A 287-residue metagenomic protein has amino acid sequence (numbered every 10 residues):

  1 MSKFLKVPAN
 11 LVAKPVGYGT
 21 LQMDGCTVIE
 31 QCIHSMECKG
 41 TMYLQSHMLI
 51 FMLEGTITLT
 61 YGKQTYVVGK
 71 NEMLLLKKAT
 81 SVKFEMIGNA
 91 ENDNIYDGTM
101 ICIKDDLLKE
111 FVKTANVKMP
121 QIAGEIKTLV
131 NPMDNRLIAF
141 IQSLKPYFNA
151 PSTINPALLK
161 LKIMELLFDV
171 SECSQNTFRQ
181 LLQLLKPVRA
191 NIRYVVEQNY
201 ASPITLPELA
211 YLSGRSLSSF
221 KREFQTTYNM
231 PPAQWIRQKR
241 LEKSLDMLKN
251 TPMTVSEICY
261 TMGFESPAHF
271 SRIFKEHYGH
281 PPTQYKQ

Functional and structural regions predicted by a protein language model:
M1-Q22, A150: A short, N-terminal "cap"/entry segment at the start of jelly-roll beta-barrel domains of the cupin/DSBH fold
L21-Q121: N-terminal regulatory/effector-sensing and dimerization cores that precede helix-turn-helix DNA-binding domains
C38, A115-Q142: Aromatic/histidine-rich interaction motifs
M48-F51, L107, R136, F140-S143 (+2 more regions): Amphipathic, well-ordered alpha-helical segments in soluble domains
G55, N71, F220, S244 (+1 more regions): Short hydrophobic/aromatic patches on the structural cores and recognition surfaces of FHA
P132-P146, K160-M164, Q180-S213, Q234-M253 (+1 more regions): A short, Lys/Arg-enriched amphipathic alpha-helix from helix-turn-helix/homeodomain DNA-binding modules
T153-L161: Short, solvent-exposed positions on alpha-helices
D169-N176, N199, P203-K239, T251 (+1 more regions): Basic/polar phosphate-binding segments, predominantly the helix-turn-helix DNA-binding elements of transcriptional
